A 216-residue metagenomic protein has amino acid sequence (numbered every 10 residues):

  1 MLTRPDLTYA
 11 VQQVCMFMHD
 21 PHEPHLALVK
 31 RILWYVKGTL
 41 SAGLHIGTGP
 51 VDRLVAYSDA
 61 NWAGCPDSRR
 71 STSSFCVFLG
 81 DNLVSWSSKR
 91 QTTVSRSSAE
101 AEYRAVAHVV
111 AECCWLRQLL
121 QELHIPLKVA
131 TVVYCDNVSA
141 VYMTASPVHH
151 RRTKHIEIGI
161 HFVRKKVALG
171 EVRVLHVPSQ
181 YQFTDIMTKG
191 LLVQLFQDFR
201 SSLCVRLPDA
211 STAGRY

Functional and structural regions predicted by a protein language model:
M1-G43, P178, Q182, I186-G190: C-terminal reverse transcriptase regions that engage the nucleic-acid substrate
R4, D59, D136: Short, conserved phosphate/pyrophosphate- and ester-handling motifs at nucleotide-, phospho-/glycolipid
T8, H45, F78, Y134 (+1 more regions): Beta-strand cores of modular interaction/reader domains in eukaryotic scaffold and signaling proteins, especially PDZ
A10, C65-D67, W86-S87, M143: Short helix/loop capping segments that flank catalytic or ligand/cofactor-binding pockets
F17, R53, S71, L83 (+1 more regions): RNase H-like nuclease module associated with reverse transcription
M18, V36, L40-L44, G64 (+2 more regions): Structural motif corresponding to the C-terminal cap of alpha-helices
W34-S58, I125-L127: Structured nucleic-acid-interacting core domains from mobile-element enzymes and related host factors, especially RNase
N61, C65-D81: Acidic, metal-ligating active-site segments
